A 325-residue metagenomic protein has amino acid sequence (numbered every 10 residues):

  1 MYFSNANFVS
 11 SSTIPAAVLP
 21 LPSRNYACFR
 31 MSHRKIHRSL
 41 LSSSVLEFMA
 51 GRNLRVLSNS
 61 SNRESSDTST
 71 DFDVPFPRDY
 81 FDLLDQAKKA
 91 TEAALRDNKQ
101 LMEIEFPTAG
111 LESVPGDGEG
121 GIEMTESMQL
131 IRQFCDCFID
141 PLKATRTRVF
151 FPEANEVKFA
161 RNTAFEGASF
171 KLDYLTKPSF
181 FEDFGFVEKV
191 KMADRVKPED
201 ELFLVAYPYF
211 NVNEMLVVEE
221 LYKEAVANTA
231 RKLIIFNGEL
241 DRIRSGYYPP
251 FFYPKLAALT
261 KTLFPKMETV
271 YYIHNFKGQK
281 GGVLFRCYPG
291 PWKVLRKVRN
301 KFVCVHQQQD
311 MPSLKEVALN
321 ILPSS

Functional and structural regions predicted by a protein language model:
M1-E64: N-terminal chloroplast transit peptides
E47-T229: Positively charged, amphipathic N-terminal segments that serve as targeting/anchoring signals
P152-E156, F236-I243: Short beta-alpha junction loops
V212-E214, R242-S245: Short acidic/glycine-rich loop or secondary-structure boundary segments that cap or lie
Y222-A225, N237, G246-Y247, F252: Charged interaction segments
I243-L322: A conserved mid-domain beta-alpha-beta active-site/ligand-binding segment of alpha/beta enzyme cores
